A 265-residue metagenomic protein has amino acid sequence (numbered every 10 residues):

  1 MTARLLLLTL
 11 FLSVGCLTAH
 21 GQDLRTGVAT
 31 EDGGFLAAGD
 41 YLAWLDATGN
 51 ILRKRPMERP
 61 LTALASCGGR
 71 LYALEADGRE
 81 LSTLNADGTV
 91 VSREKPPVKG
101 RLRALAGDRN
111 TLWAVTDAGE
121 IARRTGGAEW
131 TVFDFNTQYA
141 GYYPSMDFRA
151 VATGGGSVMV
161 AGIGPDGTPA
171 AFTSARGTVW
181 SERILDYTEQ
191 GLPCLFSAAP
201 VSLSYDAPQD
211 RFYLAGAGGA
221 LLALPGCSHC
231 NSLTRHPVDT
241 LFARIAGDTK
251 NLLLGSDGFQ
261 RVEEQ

Functional and structural regions predicted by a protein language model:
M1-T2: N-terminal secretory signal peptides that target proteins for export/translocation
L5-G15: Sec-dependent N-terminal signal peptides
A19-Q265: Residue-level hotspots at or immediately adjacent to binding/recognition sites across diverse folds
